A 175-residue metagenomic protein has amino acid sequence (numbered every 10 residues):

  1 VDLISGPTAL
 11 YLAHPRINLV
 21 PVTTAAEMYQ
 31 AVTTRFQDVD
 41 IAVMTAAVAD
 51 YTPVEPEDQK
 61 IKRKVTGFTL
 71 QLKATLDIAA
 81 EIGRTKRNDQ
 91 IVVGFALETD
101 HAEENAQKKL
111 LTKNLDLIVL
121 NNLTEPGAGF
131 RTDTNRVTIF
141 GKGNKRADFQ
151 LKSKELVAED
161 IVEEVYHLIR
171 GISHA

Functional and structural regions predicted by a protein language model:
V1-L97, H101-A175: A cross-family phosphate/adenosyl-ligand binding-site feature
